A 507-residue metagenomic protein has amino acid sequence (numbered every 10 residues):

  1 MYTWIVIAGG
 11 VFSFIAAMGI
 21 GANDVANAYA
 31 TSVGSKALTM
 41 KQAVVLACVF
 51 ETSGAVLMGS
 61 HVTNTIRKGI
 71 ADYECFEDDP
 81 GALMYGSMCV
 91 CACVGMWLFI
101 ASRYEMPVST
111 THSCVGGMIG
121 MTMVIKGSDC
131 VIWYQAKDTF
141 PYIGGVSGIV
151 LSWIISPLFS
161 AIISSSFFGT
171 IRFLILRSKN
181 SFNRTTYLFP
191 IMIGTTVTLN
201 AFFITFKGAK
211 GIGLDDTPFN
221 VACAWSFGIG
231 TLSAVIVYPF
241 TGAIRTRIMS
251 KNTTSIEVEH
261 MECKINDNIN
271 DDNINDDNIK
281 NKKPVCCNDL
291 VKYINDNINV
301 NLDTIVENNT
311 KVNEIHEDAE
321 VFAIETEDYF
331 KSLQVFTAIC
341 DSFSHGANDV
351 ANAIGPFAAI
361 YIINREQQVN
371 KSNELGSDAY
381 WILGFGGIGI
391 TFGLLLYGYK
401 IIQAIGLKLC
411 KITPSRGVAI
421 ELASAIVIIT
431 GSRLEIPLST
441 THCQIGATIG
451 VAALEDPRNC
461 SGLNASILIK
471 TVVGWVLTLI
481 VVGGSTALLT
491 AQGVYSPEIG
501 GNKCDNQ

Functional and structural regions predicted by a protein language model:
M1-N268, D276-Q507: Alpha-helical transmembrane segments and immediately membrane-proximal extracytoplasmic
